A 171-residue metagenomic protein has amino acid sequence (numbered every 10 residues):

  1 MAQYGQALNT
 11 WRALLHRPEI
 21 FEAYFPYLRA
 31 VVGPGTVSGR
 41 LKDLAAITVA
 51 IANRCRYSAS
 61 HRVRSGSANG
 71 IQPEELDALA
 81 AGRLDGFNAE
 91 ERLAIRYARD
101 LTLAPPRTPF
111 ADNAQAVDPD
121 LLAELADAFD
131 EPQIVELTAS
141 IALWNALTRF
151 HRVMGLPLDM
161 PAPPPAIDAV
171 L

Functional and structural regions predicted by a protein language model:
M1-L171: Hydrophobic alpha-helical segments
